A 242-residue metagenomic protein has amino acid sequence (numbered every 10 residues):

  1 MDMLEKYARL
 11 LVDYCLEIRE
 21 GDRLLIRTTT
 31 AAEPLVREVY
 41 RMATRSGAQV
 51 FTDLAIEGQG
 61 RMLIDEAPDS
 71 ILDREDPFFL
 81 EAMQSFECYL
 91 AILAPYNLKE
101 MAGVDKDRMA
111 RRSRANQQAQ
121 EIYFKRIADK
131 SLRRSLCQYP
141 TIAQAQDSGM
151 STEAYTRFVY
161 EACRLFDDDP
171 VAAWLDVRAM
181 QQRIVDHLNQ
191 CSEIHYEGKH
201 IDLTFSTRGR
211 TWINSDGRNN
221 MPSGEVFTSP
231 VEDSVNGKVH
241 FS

Functional and structural regions predicted by a protein language model:
M1-K238: Active-site bordering "gate/hinge" segments that shape substrate access to catalytic or cofactor-binding pockets
